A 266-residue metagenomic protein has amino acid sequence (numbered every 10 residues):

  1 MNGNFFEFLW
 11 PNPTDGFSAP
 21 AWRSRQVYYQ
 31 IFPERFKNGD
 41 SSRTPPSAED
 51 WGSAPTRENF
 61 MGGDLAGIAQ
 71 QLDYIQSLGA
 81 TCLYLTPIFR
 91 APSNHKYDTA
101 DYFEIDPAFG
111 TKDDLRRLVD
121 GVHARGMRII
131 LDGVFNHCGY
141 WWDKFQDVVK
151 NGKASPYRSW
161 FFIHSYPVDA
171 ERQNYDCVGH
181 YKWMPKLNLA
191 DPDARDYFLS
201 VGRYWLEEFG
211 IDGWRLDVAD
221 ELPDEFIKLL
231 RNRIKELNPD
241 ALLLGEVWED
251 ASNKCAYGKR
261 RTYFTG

Functional and structural regions predicted by a protein language model:
M1-R128, N136, D143: N-terminal structural segment of carbohydrate-active enzymes
D15-P20, L72-L78, G121-R125, F145-A154 (+1 more regions): An active-site-proximal structural segment forming one wall of the substrate-binding cleft that immediately precedes
P20, P45-A48, N94-D106, F135-Q173 (+1 more regions): Aromatic- and acidic-residue-enriched segments that line the glycan-binding/catalytic groove of carbohydrate-active
A48-N59, D176-A190, E208-F209: Short glycine/proline-rich turn/loop motifs
D64, I68-Q71, D114, L118 (+3 more regions): Alpha-helical packing segments of well-folded alpha/beta enzyme cores
Y97, F103-V122, R172-Y197: Chitinase-like catalytic core of GlcNAc-active glycosidases
V119, H123-R125, H137, W142 (+3 more regions): Active-site-proximal helices and loops of the catalytic beta/alpha 8
F135-H137, W183, R195-D224: Active-site groove signature of glycoside hydrolases
